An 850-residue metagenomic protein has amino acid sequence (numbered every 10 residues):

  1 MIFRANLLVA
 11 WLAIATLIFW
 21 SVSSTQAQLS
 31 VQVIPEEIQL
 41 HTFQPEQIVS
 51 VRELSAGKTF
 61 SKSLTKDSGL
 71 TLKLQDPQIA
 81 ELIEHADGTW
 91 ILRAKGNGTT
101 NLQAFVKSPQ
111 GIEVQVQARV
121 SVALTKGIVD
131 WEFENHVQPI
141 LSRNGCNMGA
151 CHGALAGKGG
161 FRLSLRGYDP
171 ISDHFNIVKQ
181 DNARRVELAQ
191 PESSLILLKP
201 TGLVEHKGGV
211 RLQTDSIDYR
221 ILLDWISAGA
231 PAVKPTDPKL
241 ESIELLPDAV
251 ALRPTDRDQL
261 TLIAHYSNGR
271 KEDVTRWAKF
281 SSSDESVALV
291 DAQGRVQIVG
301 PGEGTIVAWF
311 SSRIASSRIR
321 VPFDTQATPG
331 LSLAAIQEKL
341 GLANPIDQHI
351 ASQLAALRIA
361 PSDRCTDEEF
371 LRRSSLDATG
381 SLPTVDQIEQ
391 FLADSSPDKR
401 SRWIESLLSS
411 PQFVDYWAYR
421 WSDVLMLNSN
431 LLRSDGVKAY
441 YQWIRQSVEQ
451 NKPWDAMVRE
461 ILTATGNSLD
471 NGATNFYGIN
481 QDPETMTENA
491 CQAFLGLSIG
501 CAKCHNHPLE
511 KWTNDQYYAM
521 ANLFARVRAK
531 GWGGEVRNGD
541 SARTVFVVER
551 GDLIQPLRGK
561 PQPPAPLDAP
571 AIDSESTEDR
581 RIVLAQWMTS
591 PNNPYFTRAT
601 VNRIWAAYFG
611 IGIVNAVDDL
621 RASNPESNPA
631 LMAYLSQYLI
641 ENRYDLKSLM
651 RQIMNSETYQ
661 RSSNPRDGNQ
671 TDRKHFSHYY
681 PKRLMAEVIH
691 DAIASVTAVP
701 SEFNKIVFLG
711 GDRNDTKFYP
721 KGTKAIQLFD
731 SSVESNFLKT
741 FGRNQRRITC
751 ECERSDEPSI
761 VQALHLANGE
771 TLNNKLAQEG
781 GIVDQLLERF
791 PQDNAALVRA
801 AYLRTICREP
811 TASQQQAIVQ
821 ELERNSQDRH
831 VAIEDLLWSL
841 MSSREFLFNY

Functional and structural regions predicted by a protein language model:
V9-S21: Bacterial N-terminal signal peptides
T25-S30, P231-S242: Proline/serine/threonine-rich low-complexity linkers at boundaries of modular beta-sandwich domains
Q32-E53, E132-G145, K339-D377: Mature N-terminal segment immediately following signal peptide/propeptide cleavage in secreted/periplasmic
H41, Q78-I91, N101-V129, E134 (+13 more regions): Solvent-exposed helix-loop boundary motif
E46-T59, D256-R270, I306, I350: Beta-strand-rich structural segments
K62-Q78, R220-G229, H265, E272 (+3 more regions): Short, well-ordered beta-strand segments
G96-G98, K199-P200, E205-T236, E578-R581 (+2 more regions): C-terminal capping alpha-helices of c-type cytochrome domains
E338-Q412, W417-K717, T749-E753, N773-I833 (+2 more regions): Primarily short, surface-exposed interaction patches in extracytoplasmic proteins
